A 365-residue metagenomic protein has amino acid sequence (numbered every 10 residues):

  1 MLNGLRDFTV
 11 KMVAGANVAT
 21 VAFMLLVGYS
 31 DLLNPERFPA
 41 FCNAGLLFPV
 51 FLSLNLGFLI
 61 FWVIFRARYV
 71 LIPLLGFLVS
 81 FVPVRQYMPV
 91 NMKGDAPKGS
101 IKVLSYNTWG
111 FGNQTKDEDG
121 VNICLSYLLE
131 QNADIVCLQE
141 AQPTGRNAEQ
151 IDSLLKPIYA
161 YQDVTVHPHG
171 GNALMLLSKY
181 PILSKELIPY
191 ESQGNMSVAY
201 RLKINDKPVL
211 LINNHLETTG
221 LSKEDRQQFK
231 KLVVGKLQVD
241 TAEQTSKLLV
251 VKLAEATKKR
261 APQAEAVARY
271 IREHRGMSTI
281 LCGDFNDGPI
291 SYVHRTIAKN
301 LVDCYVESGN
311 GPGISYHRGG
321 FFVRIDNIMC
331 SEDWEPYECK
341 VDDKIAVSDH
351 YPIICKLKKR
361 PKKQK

Functional and structural regions predicted by a protein language model:
M1-R6: Short, Lys/Arg-rich, polar N-terminal cytosolic tail immediately upstream of the first transmembrane signal-anchor
V10-M24, Y29-W62, L71-L74, E186-I188 (+2 more regions): Metal-dependent phosphoester-hydrolase catalytic domains
L52-D95: Transmembrane alpha-helices and immediately adjacent membrane-cytoplasm interface residues in multi-pass integral
F77-K98, T115-K116, S126-L129, I135-K231 (+2 more regions): Structured beta-strand-rich core segments of catalytic domains in phosphoester-bond hydrolases
P97-S100, H169, G194, M277 (+2 more regions): Residue-level preference for beta-strand/loop junctions
K102-T108, G120, C124-A148, D163-T165 (+6 more regions): Active-site beta-strand/loop signature of hydrolases that rely on acidic residues for catalysis
S105-V121, P143, G220-A256: Acidic/histidine-rich helix-loop elements that form or flank divalent-metal/phosphate-binding sites at the catalytic
W109-F111, P143, Y180-I182, L216-T219 (+4 more regions): Short, solvent-exposed loop/turn segments at secondary-structure junctions
